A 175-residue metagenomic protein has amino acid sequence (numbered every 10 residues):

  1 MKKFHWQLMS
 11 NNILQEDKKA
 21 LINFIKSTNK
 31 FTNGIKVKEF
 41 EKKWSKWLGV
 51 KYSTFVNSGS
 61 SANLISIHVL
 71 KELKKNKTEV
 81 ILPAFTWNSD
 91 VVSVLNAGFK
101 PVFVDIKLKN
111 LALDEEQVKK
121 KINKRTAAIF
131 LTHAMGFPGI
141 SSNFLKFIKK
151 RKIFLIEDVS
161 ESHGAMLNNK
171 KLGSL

Functional and structural regions predicted by a protein language model:
M1-K30, I35: N-terminal "arm"/small-domain region of PLP-dependent enzymes with the aminotransferase-like
Q15, K19-K26, K38-G49, E116-K124 (+1 more regions): Replace "anionic and nucleotidyl ligands
I35-E79, S93-L95, F103-D105: Phosphate-binding glycine-rich loop
F55-S58, L82, A128-L131: A short beta-strand submotif of the Rossmann-like class I SAM-dependent methyltransferase core that lines
F85-V91: Conserved coil-to-alpha-helix start sites within the AMP-binding
G98: Structured binding elements
K109-S174: Active-site phosphate-binding strand-loop segment of PLP-dependent enzymes
